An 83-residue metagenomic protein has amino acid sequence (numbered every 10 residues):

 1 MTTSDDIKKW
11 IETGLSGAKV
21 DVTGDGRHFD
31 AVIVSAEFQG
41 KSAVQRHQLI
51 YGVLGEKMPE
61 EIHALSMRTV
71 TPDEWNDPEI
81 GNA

Functional and structural regions predicted by a protein language model:
M1-A18: N-proximal, solvent-exposed amphipathic alpha-helical segments enriched in charged/polar residues
I7, I11, R46-E60: Short, non-transmembrane amphipathic alpha-helical segments
G14-D30: Short edge beta-strands and adjacent turn/loop segments
D21-T23, V32-V34, R68-V70: Solvent-exposed beta-strand sheet faces enriched in polar/charged residues
R27-H28, A36-E37, T71-W75: Short, internal active-site loops enriched in acidic
H28, H47, H63: Histidine-centered active-site/metal-ligand motif
V32-Q45: A short interface-forming secondary-structure element
G52-A83: C-terminal structural segments of small proteins and small subunits
